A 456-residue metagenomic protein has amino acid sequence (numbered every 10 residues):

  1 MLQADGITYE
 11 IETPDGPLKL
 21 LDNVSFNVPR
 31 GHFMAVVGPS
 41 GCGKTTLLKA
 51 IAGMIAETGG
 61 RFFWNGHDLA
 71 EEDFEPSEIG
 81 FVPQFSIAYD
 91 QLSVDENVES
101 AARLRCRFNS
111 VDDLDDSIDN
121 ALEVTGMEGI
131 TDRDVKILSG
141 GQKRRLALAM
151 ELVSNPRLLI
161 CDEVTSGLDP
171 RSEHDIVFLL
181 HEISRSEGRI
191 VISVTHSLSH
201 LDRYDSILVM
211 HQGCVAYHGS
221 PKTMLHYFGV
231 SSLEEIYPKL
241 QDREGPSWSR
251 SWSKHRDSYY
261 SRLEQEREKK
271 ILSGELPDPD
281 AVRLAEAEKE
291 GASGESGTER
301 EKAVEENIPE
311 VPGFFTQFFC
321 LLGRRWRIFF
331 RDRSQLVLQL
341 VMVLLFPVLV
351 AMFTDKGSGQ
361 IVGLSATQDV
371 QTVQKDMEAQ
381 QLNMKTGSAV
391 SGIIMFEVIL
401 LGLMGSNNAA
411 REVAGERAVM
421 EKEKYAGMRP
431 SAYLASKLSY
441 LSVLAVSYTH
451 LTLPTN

Functional and structural regions predicted by a protein language model:
M1-I7, I11-P17, P39, R61-W64 (+4 more regions): Topological signature of polytopic alpha-helical transporters
A52: Helix-to-loop junction immediately C-terminal to a conserved catalytic motif
F85, D90-R107, S117: Q-loop/switch helix immediately C-terminal to the Walker
D134-L138: Conserved ABC ATPase signature
L148, I176: Hydrophobic anchor residue at the start of the ABC signature
E151-L152: ABC ATPase C-loop
L159-D162: Catalytic Walker B motif of ABC-type/P-loop ATPase nucleotide-binding domains
T449-T455: Conserved small/polar residues in nucleotide/adenosyl-binding loops
